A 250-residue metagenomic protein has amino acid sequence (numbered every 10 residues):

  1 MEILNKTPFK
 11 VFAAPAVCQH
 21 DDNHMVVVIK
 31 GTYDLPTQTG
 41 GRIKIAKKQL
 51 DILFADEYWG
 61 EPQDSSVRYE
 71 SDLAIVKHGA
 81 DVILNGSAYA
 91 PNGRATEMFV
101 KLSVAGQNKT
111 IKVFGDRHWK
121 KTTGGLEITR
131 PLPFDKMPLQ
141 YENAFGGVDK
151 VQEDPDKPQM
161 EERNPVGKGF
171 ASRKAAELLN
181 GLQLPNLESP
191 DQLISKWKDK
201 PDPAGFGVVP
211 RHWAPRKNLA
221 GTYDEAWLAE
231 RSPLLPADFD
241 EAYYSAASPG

Functional and structural regions predicted by a protein language model:
E2-G250: Extended intrinsically disordered or low-complexity segments
